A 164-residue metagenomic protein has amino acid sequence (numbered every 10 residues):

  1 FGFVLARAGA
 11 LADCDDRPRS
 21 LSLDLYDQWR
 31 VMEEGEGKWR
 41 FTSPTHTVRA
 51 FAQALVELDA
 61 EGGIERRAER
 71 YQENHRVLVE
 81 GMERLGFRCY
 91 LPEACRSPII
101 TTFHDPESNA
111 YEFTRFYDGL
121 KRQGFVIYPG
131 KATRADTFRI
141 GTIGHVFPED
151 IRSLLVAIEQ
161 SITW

Functional and structural regions predicted by a protein language model:
F1-E80: Active-site C-terminal subdomain of aminotransferase-like
A6, F103-E107, T142-G144: Short beta-strand-to-loop capping motifs
A10-D13, N109-A110, F147: Short, acidic Gly/Pro/Ser/Thr-rich loop/turn segments
E61-R70, R84-E93, P129-A132: Flexible, glycine/charged-enriched surface loops at secondary-structure junctions
R88-G119: Conserved PLP-binding catalytic core of the aspartate aminotransferase-like
F113-K121, L154-E159: Short amphipathic alpha-helices in soluble, non-transmembrane regions that often serve as interface/regulatory elements
R122-R139: Conserved PLP cofactor-binding pocket of PLP-dependent enzymes
D136-W164: PLP-dependent enzyme catalytic core of the Aspartate aminotransferase-like
